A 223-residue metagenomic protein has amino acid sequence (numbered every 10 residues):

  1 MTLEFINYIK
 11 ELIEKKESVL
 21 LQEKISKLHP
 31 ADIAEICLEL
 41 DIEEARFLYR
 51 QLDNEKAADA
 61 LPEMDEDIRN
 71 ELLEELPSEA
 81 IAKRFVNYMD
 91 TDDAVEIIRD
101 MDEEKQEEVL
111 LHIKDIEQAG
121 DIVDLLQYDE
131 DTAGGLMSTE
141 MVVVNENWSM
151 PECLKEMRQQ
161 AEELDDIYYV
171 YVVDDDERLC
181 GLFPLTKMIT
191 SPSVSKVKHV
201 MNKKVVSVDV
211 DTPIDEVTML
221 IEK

Functional and structural regions predicted by a protein language model:
M1-K223: Hydrophobic packing positions in regular secondary-structure scaffolds
